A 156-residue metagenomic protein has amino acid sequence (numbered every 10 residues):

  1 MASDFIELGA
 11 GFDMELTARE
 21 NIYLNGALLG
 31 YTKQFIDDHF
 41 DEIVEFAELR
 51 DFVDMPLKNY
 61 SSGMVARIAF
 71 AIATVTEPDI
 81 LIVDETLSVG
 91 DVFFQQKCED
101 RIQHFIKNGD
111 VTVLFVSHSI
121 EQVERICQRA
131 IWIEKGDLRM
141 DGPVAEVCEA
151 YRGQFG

Functional and structural regions predicted by a protein language model:
Y23, F35-F52, A71: Conserved ABC ATPase "signature" region
I72-V83, V89: A short, proline-enriched helix->beta-strand linker immediately N-terminal to the Walker B motif in ABC-type P-loop
Q95-N108: Helical segment within the ABC ATPase nucleotide-binding domain
S117-H118: H-loop/switch region of ABC-family ATPase nucleotide-binding domains
V123-R125: A short, surface-exposed alpha-helical micro-motif characterized by mixed small hydrophobic and charged/polar residues
K135-G136, Y151: Conserved ABC ATPase "signature" C-loop
D141-G142: ABC ATPase "signature
